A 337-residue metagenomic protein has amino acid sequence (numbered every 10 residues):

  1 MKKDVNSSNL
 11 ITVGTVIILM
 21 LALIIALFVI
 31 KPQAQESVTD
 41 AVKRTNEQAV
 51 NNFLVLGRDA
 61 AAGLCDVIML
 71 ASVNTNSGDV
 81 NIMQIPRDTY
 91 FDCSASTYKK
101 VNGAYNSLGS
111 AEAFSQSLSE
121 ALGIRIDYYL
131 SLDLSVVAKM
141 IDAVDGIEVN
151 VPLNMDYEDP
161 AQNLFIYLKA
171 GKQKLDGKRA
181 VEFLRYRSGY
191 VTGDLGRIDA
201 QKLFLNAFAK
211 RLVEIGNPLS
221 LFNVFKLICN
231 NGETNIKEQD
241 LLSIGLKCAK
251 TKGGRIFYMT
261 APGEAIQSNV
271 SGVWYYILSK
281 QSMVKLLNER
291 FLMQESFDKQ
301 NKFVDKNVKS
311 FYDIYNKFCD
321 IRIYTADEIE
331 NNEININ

Functional and structural regions predicted by a protein language model:
K2-N337: Non-catalytic, solvent-exposed segments at the cell envelope interface
